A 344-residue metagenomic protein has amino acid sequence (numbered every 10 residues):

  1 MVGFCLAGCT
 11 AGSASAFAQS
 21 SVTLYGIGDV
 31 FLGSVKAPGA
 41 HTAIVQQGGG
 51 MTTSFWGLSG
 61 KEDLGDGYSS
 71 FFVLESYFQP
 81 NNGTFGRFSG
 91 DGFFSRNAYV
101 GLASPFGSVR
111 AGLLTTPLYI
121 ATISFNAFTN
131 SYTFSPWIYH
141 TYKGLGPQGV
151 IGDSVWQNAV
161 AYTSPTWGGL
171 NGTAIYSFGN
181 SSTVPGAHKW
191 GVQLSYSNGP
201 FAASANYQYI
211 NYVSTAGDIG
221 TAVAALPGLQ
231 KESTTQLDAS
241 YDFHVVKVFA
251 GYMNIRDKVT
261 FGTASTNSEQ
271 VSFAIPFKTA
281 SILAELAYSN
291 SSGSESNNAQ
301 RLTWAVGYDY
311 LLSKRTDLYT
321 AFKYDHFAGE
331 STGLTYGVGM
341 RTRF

Functional and structural regions predicted by a protein language model:
M1-S21: Cleavable N-terminal export/targeting peptides
Q19-G33, A43-F178, G186-H188, S195-A202: Outer membrane beta-barrel
V30-K36, S76-P80, T115-P117, Y176-N180 (+8 more regions): Transmembrane beta-strands of outer-membrane beta-barrel pores
G57-S59, Y99-G101, A161-T163, Q193-S195 (+5 more regions): Outer-membrane beta-barrel architecture
Y68-S70, F106-V109, G169-G172, P200-A205 (+4 more regions): Repeated loop/turn-to-beta-strand initiation elements of outer-membrane beta-barrel proteins
I151-Q157, F178-A187, V259-S265, G293-Q300 (+1 more regions): Solvent-exposed loop/turn segments connecting transmembrane beta-strands in outer-membrane beta-barrel proteins
G191-A305: Detector for outer-membrane/organellar transmembrane beta-barrel domains, recognizing the amphipathic beta-strand
T332-F344: Outer-membrane beta-barrel "beta-signal"
